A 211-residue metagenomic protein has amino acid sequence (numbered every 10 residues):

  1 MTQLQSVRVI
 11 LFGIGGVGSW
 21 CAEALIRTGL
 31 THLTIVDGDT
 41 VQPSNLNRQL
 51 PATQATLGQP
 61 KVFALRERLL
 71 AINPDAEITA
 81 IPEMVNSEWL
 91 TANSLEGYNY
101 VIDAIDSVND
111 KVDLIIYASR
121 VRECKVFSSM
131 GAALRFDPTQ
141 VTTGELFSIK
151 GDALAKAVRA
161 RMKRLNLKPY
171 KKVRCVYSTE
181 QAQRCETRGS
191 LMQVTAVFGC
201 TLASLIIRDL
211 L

Functional and structural regions predicted by a protein language model:
M1-L211: Adenine nucleotide-associated cytosolic modules
